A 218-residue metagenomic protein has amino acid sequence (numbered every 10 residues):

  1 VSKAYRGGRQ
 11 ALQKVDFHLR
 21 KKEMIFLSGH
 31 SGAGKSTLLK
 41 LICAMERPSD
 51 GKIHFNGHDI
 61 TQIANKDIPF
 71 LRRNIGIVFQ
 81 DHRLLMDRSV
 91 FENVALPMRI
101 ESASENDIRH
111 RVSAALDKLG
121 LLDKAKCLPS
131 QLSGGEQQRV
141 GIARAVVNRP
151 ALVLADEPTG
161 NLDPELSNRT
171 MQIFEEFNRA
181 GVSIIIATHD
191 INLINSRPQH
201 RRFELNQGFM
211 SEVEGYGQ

Functional and structural regions predicted by a protein language model:
R6, I60-G76, R179: ABC ATPase NBD coupling module
C43: Helix-to-loop junction immediately C-terminal to a conserved catalytic motif
G51-D59: Conserved ABC transporter NBD signature motif
R88-A95: Short coil-to-helix segment of the ABC ATPase nucleotide-binding domain corresponding to the Q-loop/switch region
L128-L132, E136-Q138: Conserved ABC ATPase signature
V147-A151: A short, proline-enriched helix->beta-strand linker immediately N-terminal to the Walker B motif in ABC-type P-loop
V153-D156: Catalytic Walker B motif of ABC-type/P-loop ATPase nucleotide-binding domains
